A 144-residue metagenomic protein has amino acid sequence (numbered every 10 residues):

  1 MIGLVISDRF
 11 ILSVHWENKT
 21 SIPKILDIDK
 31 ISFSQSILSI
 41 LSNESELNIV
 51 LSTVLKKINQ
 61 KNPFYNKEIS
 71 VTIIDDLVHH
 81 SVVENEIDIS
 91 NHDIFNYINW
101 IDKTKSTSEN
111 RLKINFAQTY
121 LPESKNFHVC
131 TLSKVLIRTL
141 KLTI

Functional and structural regions predicted by a protein language model:
M1-F33, K67-I74: Gly/Thr-rich phosphate-binding beta-strand-loop-beta motif of the actin/hexokinase/Hsp70
P23, I40, V78-V82: Switch/connector loops and helix/strand junctions flanking conserved nucleotide-binding motifs in nucleotide-processing
I28-N59: N-terminal phosphate-binding loop and adjacent alpha-helix
N43-V50, S90-I94, L136: Short amphipathic alpha-helical segments
T53-K56, N99, R138, L142: Solvent-exposed alpha-helical segments within well-ordered globular domains of core cellular machineries
L55, N62-D76, I144: Short glycine-rich phosphate-binding loop at a beta-alpha junction
I73-H128: Internal amphipathic helical hairpin motif
H128-T143: Ligand-binding face of N-terminal immunoglobulin V-set domains in extracellular IgSF glycoproteins
